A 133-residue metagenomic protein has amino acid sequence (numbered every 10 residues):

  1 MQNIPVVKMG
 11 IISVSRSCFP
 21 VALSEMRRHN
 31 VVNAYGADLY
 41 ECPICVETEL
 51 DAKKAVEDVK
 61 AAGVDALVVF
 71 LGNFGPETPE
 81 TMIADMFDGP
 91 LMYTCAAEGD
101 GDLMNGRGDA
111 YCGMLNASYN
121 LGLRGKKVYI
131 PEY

Functional and structural regions predicted by a protein language model:
M1-Y133: Metallocofactor- and cofactor-centric catalytic cores in central/energy metabolism, strongly enriched
